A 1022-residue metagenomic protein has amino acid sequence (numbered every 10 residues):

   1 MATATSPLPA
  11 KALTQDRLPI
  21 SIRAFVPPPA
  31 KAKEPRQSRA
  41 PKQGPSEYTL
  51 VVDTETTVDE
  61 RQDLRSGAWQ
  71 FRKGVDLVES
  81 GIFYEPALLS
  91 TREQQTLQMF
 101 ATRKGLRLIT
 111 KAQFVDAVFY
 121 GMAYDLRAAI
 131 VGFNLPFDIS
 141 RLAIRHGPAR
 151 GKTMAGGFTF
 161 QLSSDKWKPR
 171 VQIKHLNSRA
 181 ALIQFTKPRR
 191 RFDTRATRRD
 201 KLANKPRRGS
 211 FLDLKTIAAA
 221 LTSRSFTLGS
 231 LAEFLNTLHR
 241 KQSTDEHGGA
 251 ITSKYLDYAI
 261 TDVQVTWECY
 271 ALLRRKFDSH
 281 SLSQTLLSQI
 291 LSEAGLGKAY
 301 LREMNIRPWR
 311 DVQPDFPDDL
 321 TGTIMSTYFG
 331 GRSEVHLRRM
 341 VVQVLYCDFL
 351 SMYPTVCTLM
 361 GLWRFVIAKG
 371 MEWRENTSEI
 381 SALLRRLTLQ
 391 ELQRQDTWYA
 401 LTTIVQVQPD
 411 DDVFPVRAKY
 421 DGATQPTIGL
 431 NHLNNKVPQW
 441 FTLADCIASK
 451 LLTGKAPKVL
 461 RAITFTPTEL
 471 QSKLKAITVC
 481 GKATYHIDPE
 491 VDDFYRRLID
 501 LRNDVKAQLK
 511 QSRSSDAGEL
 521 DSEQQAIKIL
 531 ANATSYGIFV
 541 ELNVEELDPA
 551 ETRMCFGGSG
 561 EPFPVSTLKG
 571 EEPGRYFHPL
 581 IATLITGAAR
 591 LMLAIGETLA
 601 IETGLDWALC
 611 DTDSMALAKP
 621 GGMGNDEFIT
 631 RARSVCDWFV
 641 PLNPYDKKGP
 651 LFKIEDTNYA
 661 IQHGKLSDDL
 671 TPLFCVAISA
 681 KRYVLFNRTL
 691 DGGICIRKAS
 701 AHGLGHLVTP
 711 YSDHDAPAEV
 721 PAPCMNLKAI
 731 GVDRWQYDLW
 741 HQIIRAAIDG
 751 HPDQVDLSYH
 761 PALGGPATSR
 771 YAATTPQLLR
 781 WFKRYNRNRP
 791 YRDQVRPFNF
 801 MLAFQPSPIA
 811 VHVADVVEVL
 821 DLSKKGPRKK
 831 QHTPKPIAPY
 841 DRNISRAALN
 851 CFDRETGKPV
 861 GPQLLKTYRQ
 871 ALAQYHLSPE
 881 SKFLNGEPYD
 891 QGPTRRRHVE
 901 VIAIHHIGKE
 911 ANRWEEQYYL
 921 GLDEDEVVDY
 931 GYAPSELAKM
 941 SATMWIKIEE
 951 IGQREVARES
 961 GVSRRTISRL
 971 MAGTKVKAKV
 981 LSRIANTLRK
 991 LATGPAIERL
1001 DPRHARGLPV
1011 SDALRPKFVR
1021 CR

Functional and structural regions predicted by a protein language model:
M1-L50, T54: N-terminal accessory regions of nucleic-acid-interacting proteins
E47-T57, D213, L345-C347: Two-metal-ion RNase H-like nuclease active-site motif
D63-R65, Q70-G931: Conserved acidic
Y930-I951, E955, G994-R1003, P1009-R1022: A short, Lys/Arg-rich alpha-helix, primarily the initiator
A942, V956-A957, I967-L970: Conserved hydrophobic/aromatic packing and binding residues within compact polymer-binding modules
Q953, R964, L981: Helix-turn-helix DNA-binding elements, focusing on the entry/boundary residues of the two helices that contact DNA
G961-V976: Recognition helix of helix-turn-helix/homeodomain-like DNA-binding domains that insert into the DNA major groove
A978-I997: DNA major-groove recognition helix of helix-turn-helix/homeodomain DNA-binding modules
